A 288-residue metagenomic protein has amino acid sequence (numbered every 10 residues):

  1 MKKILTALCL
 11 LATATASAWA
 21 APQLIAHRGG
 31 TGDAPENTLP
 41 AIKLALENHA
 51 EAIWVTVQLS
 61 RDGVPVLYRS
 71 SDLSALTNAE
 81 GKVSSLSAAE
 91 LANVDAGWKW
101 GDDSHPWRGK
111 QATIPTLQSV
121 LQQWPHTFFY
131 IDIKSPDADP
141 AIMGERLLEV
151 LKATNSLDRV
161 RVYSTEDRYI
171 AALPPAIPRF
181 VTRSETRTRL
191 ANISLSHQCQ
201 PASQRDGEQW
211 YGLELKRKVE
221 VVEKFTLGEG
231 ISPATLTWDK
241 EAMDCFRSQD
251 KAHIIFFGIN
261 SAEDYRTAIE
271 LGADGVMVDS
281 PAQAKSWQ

Functional and structural regions predicted by a protein language model:
M1-I4: Positively charged n-region of N-terminal signal peptides that target proteins for export
A7-T15: Bacterial N-terminal signal peptides
C9, W19-Q288: Phosphate-group recognition and catalysis centered on beta-loop-alpha active-site segments
